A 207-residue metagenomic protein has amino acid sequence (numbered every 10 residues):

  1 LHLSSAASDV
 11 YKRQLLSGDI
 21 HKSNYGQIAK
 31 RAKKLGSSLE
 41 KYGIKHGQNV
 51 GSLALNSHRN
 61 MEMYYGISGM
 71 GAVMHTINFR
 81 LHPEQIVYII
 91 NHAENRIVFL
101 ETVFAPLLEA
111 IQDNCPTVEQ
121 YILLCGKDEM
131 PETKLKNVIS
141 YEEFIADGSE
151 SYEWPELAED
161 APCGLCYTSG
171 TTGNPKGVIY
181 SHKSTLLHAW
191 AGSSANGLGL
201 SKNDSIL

Functional and structural regions predicted by a protein language model:
L1-A7, Y11: Single conserved hydrophobic/aromatic residue that forms the stacking wall/gate of nucleotide- or nucleobase-binding
K12-Y65, H82-V87, N137-E143: Conserved AMP-binding/adenylate-forming core of the ANL superfamily
K22-G26, C163-A189: Conserved AMP-binding A3 loop
A29-K34, A146, V178-G199: Conserved structural elements of the adenylate-forming
K41-Y42, G69-A146: Structural core segment of the AMP-binding/adenylate-forming
A54-S57, N78, L200, I206: Conserved AMP-binding
G66-M70, S205-I206: Conserved short alpha-helical elements in the N-terminal third of ANL/AMP-binding
I122, D147-Y167, N174, L198-S205: Conserved pre-ATP/AMP-binding loop-to-beta segment of ANL
